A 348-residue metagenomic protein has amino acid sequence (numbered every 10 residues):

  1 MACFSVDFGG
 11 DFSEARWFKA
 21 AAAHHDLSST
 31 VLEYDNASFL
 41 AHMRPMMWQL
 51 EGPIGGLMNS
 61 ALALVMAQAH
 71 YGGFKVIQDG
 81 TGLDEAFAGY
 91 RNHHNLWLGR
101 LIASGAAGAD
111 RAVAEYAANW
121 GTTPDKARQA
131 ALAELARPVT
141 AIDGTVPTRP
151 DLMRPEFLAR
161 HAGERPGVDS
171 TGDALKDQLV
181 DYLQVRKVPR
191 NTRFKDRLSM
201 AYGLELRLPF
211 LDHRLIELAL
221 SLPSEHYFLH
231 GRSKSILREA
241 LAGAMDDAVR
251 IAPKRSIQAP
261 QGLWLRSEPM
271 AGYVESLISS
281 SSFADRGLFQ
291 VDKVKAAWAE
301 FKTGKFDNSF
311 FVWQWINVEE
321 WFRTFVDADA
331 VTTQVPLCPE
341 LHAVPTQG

Functional and structural regions predicted by a protein language model:
M1-G9: Phosphate-binding active sites in nucleotide-utilizing proteins
C3, A22, G80: Residue-level signal for inorganic ion chemistry
G9-Q49, Q68, G72, V76 (+3 more regions): A conserved beta-strand->alpha-helix junction
F39, E85-G89, H94, Q258 (+1 more regions): Short catalytic/ligand-binding loop motif for oxyanion handling, primarily in non-cytosolic enzymes, centered on
G52-M58: Short, flexible loop segments at the rims of nucleotide/cofactor-binding pockets, characterized by
A67, Y71-V76, V113, A117-G348: Adenosyl-5′-phosphate
F74-Y90: Short acidic/histidine-rich active-site segments
A86-E115: A mobile, often basic/glycine-rich helix-loop segment that functions as the active-site lid/recognition loop
